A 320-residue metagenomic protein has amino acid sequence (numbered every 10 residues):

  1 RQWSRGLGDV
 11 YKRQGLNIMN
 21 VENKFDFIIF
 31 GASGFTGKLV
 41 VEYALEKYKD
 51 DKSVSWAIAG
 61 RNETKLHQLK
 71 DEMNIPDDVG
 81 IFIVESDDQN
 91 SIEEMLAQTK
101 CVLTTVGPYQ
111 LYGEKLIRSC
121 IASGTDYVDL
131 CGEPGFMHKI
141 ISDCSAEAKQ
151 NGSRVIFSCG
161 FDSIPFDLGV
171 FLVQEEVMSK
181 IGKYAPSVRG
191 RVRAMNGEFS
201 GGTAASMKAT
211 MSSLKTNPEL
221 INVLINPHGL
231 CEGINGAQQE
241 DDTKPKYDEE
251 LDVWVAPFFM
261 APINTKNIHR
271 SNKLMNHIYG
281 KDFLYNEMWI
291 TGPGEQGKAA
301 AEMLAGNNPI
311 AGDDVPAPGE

Functional and structural regions predicted by a protein language model:
R1-Q14: Single conserved hydrophobic/aromatic residue that forms the stacking wall/gate of nucleotide- or nucleobase-binding
S4, E93-A97, I121: A short, aliphatic-rich alpha-helical micro-motif
F25-K47: N-terminal Rossmann NAD(P)H-binding glycine-rich loop of SDR-like oxidoreductase domains
K49-K65: Conserved glycine-rich Rossmann-like NAD(P)H-binding loop of the short-chain dehydrogenase/reductase
L69-P76: Short, conserved SAM-binding/catalytic segment of Class I S-adenosyl-L-methionine-dependent methyltransferases
I83-Q98, T105-L111: Conserved Rossmann-fold cofactor-binding substructure of NAD(P)-dependent oxidoreductases
P108-G229, N267: Glycine-/Pro-rich loop/turn segments that contact NAD(P) or position catalytic residues in Rossmann-like domains
E175-E320: C-terminal catalytic/substrate-binding lobe primarily of soluble NAD(P)-dependent oxidoreductases
